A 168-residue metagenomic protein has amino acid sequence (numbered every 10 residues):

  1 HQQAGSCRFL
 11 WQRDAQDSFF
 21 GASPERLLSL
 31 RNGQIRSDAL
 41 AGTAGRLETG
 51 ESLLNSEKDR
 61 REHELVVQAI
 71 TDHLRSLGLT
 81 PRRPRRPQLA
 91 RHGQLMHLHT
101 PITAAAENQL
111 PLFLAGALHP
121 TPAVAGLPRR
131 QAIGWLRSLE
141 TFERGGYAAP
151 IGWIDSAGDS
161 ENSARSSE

Functional and structural regions predicted by a protein language model:
H1-R60, L65, P81, G158-E168: An anion-binding catalytic pocket shared by soluble metabolic enzymes
R13-F19, I70-T71, P87-L95, P150-S156: A glycine-rich phosphate-binding loop feature that marks nucleotide/adenosyl-phosphate handling sites
A15, P120, E143-G146: N-terminal hydrophobic or amphipathic segments with adjacent small-residue motifs that include Sec signal peptides
R36-R137: Contiguous alpha-helical scaffold segments within structured protein domains that host functional hotspots
A125-Q131, W135-E168: Glycine-rich, small/acidic residue-mixed loop/short-helix segments
